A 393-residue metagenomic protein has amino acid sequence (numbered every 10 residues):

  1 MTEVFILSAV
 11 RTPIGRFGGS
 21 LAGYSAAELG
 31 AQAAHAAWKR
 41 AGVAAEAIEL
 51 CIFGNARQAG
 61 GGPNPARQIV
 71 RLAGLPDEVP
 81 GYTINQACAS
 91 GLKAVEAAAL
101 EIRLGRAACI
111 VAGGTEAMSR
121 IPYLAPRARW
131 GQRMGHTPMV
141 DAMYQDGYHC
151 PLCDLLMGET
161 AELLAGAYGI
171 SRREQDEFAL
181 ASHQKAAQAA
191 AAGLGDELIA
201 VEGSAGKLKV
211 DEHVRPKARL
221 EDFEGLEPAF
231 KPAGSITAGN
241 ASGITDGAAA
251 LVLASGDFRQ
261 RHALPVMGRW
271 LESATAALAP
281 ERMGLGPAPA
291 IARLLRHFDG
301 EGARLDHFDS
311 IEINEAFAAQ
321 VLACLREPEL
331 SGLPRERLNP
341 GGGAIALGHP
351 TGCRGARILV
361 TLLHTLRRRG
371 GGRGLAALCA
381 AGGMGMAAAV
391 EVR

Functional and structural regions predicted by a protein language model:
M1-Y24, E221-L285, P289-R293, V360-T361 (+3 more regions): Condensing-enzyme catalytic core mediating Claisen C-C bond formation in acyl metabolism
R11-T12, A22-Y24, A31-Q32, R40 (+3 more regions): N-terminal extracellular/periplasmic Venus flytrap/periplasmic-binding protein-like
A22-A89, K93-I110, G114-R133, L198-V210 (+1 more regions): Conserved beta-ketoacyl condensing-enzyme motif
Y24, N55-C109, P151-L156, K217-G243 (+2 more regions): Conserved catalytic cysteine-centered active-site region of acyl-thioester-dependent Claisen-condensing enzymes
A26-G42, P65-I69, A94-A97, M157-L164 (+5 more regions): Short, well-ordered amphipathic alpha-helical segments that serve as non-catalytic structural scaffolds within diverse
N85-E116, A165-L194, A250-D257, L325-R326 (+2 more regions): Active-site-proximal alpha-helical scaffold in enzymes
C109-L163: Flexible glycine-/small-residue-enriched beta->alpha junction loops that bind anionic phosphate/pyrophosphate groups
T160-E162, L194, L271-A346: Active-site pocket-lining segment
